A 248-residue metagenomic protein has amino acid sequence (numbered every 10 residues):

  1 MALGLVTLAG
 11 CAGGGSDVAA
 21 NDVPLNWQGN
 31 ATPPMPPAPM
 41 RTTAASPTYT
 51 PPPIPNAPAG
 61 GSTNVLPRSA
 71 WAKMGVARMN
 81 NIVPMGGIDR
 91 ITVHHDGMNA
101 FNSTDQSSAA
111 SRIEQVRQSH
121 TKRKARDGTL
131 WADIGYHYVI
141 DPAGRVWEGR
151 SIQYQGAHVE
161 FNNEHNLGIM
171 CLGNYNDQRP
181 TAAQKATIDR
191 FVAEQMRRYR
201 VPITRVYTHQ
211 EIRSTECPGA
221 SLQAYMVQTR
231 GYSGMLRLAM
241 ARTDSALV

Functional and structural regions predicted by a protein language model:
M1-L3, C11: N-terminal export leaders
C11-G86, R90-D96, P142-A157, N162-L167 (+1 more regions): Basic/polar, cationic surfaces and motifs that engage anionic cell-wall and phosphate/carboxylate ligands
G75-R150: Short, conserved "active-site rim" segments that organize catalytic pockets and cofactor/ligand binding
